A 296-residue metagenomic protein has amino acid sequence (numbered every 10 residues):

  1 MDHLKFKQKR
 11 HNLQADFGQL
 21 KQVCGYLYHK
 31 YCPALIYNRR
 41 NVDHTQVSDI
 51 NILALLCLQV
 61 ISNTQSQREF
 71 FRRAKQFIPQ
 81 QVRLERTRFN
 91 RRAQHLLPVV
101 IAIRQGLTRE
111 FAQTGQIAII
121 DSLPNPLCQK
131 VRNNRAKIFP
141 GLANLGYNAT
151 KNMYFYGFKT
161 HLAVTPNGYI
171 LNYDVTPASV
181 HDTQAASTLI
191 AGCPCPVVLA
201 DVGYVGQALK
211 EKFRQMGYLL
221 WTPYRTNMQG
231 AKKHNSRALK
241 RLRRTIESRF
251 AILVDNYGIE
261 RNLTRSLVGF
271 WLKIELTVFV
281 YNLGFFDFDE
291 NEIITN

Functional and structural regions predicted by a protein language model:
M1-N296: Short alpha-helical elements
